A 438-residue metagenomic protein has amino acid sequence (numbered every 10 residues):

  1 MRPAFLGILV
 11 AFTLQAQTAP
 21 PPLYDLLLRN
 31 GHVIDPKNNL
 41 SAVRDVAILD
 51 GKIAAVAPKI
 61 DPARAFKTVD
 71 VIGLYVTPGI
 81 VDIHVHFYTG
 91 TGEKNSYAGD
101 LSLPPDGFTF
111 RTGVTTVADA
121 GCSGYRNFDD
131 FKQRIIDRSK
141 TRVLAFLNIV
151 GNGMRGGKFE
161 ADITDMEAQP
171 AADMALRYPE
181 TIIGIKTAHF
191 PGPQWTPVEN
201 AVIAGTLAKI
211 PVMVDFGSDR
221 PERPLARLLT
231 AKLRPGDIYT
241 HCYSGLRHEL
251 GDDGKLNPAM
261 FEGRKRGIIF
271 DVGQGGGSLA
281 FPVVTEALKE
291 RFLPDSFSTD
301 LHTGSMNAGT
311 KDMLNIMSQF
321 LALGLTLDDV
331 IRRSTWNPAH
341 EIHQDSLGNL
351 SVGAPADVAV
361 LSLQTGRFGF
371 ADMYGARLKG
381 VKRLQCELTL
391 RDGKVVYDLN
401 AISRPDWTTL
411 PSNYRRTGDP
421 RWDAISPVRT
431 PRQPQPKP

Functional and structural regions predicted by a protein language model:
R2-Q15: Bacterial N-terminal signal peptides
A19-L26, V33-G79: Histidine-rich, glycine-flanked metal-binding segment
G31, P355-T409: C-terminal cap of metal-dependent C-N hydrolases
G31, V46, G51, G73 (+10 more regions): Divalent metal-coordination and catalytic microenvironments
P62-D137: Metal-associated gating/positioning segment near the N- to mid-region
L103-H189: Divalent-metal coordination cores built from histidine and acidic residues
G184-N307: Active-site core of metal-dependent hydrolases
P282-T365: His/Asp/Glu-enriched, well-ordered alpha-helical/loop segment that forms or immediately abuts the divalent-metal
